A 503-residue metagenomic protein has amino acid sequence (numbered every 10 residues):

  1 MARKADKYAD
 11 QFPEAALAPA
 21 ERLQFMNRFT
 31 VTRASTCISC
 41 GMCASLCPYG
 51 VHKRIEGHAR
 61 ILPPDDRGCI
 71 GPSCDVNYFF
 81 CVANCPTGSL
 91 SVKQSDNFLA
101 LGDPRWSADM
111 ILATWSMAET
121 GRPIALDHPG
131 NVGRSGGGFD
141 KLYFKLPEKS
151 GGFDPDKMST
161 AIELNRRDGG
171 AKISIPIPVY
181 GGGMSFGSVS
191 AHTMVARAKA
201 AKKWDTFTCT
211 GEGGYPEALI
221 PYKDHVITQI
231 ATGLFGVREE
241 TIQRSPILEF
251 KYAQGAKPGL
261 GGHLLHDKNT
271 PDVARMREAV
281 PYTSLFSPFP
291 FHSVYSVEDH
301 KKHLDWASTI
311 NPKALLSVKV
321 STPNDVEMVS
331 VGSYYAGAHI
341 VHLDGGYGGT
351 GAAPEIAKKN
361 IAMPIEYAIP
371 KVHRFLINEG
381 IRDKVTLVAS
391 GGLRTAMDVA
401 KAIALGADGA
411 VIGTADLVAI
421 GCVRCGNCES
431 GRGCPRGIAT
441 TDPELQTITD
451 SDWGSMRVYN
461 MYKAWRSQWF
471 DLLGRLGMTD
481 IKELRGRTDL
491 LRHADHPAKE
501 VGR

Functional and structural regions predicted by a protein language model:
M1-F29, S35, V51, E56-R60 (+8 more regions): Conserved, well-structured core domains of diverse proteins
M26-F29, A44-S45, Y49, R54-A59 (+3 more regions): Glycine-rich phosphate/ribose-binding loops and adjacent secondary-structure elements that form binding surfaces
V31-G50, P63-G88, L393-R394, C425-G431: Cysteine-centered iron-sulfur cluster-binding motifs in ferredoxin-type domains/subunits of redox enzymes
I38, M42, V76, F80 (+12 more regions): Conserved active-site and cofactor/substrate-binding residues in soluble primary-metabolism enzymes
L46, G50, N84, G88 (+7 more regions): Generic, well-ordered alpha-helical scaffold segments in large soluble proteins
L248-K301, T309, N324: Active-site cores of enzymes that catalyze phosphoryl transfer or operate on phosphate-rich substrates
A410, T414, G421-T488, R492-H493: Active-site or pore-adjacent capping/gating segments
